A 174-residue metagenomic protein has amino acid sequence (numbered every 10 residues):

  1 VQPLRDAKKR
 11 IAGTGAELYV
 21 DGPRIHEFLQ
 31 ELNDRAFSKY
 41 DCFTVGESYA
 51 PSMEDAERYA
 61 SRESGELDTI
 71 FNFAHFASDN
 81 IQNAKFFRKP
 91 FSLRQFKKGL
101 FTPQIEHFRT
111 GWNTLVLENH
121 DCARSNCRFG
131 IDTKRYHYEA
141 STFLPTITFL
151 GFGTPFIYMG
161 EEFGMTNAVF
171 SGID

Functional and structural regions predicted by a protein language model:
V1-D174: Active-site and adjacent substrate-binding regions of carbohydrate-active enzymes
